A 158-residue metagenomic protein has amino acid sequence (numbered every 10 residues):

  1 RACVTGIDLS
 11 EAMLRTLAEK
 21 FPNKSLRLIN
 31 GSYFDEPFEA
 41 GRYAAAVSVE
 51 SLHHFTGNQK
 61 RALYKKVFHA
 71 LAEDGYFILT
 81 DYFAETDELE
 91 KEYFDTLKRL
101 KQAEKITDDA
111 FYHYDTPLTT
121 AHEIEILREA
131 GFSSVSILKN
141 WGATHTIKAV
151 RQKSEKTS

Functional and structural regions predicted by a protein language model:
R1-D35: Class I SAM-dependent methyltransferase SAM/SAH-binding core
D35-G41: Short amphipathic alpha-helix with an adjacent loop that forms part of the alpha/beta core around
A44: Conserved acidic residues
V47-S48: A conserved beta-strand element that flanks and buttresses the S-adenosyl-L-methionine
H53-F55: A short His-aromatic
R61-E73: A short glycine-rich, Lys/Arg-flanked "PGG" loop and its adjoining helix->strand segment in the class I
T80-A130, V135-I137: C-terminal alpha-helical "lid/dimerization" subdomain adjacent to the S-adenosyl-L-methionine
R128-S158: Core SAM-dependent methyltransferase catalytic element
